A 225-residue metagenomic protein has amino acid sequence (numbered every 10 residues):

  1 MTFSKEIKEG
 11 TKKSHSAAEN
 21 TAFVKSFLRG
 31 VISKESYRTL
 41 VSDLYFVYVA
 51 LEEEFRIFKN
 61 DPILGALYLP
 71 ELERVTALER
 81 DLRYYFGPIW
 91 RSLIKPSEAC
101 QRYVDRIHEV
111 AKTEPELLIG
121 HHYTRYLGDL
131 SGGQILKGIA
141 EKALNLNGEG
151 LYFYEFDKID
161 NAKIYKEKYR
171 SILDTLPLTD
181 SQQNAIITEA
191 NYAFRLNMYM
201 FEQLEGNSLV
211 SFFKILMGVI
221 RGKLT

Functional and structural regions predicted by a protein language model:
M1-T225: Metal- and O2-centered redox machinery and metal/ROS homeostasis
